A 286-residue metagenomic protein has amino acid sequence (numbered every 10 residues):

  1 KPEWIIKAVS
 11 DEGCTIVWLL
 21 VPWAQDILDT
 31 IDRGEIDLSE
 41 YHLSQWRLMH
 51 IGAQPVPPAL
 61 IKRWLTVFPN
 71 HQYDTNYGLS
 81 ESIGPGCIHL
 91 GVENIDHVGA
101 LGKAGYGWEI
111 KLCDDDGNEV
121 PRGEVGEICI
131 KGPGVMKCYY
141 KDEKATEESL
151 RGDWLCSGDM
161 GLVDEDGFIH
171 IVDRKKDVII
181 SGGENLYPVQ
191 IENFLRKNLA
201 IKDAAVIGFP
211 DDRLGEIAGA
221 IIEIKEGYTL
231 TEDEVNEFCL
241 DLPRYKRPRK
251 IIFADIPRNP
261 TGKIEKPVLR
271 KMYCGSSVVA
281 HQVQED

Functional and structural regions predicted by a protein language model:
P2-I6, L38, E192: Short hydrophobic/charged patches on amphipathic alpha-helices used for structural packing and interfaces
K7-S10, V17, G132, K137-C138 (+5 more regions): AMP-binding/adenylate-forming catalytic core of the ANL superfamily
C14-L19, L28-D96, E109: Gly/Ser/Thr-rich phosphate-binding loop
Q45, N70, G107, A200-D203 (+1 more regions): Glycine-centered tight turns that cap/initiate beta-strands
A53, G78, G102, D159 (+1 more regions): Active-site glycine-centered loops adjacent to acidic/histidine catalytic or metal-binding residues that shape
Y73-E81, A100-A104, I207-F209: Beta-strand->loop->alpha-helix junctions that form or flank phosphate-binding loops in nucleotide-handling enzymes
K103-G107, N118-S149, E184-L186: Conserved ATP/PPi-binding loop(s) of AMP-dependent carboxylate-activating enzymes
M272-D286: Acidic/polar alpha-helix N-cap and adjacent early helical turns within long charge-rich amphipathic helices/linkers
